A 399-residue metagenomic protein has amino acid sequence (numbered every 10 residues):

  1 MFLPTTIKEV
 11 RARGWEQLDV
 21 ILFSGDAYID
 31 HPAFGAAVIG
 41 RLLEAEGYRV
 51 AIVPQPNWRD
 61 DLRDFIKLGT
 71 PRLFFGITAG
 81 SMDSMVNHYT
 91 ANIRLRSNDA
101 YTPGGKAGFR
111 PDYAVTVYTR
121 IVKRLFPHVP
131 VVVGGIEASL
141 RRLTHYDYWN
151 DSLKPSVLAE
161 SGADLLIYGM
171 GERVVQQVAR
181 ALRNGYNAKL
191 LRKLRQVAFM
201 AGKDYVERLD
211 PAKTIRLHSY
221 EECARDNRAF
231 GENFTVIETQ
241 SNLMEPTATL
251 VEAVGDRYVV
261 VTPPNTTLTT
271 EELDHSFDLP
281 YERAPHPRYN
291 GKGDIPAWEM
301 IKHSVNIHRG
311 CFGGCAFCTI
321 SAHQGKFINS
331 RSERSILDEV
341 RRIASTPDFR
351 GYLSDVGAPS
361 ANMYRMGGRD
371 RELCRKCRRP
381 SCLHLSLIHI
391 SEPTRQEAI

Functional and structural regions predicted by a protein language model:
M1-Q17, A27, E232-S304: N-terminal [4Fe-4S]-dependent radical SAM core
K8-E9, A27, G35, P54-V254 (+1 more regions): Glycine-rich beta-alpha loop elements in corrinoid/cobalamin-binding modules across cobalamin-dependent enzymes
F23-Y28, K292-T319, Y352: N-terminal pre-triad scaffold of radical SAM enzymes
V38-V50: Short helix-loop-beta junction
S304-F317, F327-S330, S335, E339 (+2 more regions): Cysteine-centered iron-sulfur cluster-binding motifs in ferredoxin-type domains/subunits of redox enzymes
A322-Y352: Conserved alpha-helical substructure of the radical SAM core
I388-I399: Single conserved hydrophobic/aromatic residue that forms the stacking wall/gate of nucleotide- or nucleobase-binding
